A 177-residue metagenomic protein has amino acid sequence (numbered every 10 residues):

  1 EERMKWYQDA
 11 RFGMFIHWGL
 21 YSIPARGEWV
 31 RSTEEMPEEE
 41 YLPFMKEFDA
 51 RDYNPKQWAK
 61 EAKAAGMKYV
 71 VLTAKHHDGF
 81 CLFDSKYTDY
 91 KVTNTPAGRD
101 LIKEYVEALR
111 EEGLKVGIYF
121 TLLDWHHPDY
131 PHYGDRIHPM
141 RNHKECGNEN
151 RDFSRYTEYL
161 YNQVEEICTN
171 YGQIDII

Functional and structural regions predicted by a protein language model:
E1-I176: Mature catalytic domains of secreted/periplasmic carbohydrate-active enzymes
